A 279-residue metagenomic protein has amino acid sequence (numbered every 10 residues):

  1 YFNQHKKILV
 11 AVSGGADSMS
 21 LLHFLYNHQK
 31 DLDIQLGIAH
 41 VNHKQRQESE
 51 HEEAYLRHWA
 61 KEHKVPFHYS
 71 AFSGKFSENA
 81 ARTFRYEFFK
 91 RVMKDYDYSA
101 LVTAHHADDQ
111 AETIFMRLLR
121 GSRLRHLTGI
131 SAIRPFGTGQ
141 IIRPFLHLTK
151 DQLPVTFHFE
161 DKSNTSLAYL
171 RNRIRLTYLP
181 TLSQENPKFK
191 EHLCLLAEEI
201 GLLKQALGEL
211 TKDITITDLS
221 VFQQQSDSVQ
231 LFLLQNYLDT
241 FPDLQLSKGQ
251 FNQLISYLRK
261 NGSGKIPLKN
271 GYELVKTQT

Functional and structural regions predicted by a protein language model:
Y1-P180: Core alpha/beta nucleotide-donor-binding catalytic domains of modification enzymes
F2-D17, F72, F84, R134-G137 (+2 more regions): AMP-forming adenylation/ATP pyrophosphatase catalytic core
L32, S183-K188, L238-L246: Short helix-capping/linker segments at secondary-structure and domain boundaries
S77, F189-H192, I266: Residue-level recognition of alpha-helical structural elements
T165, Y169, Q184, E198 (+1 more regions): A short glycine-/small-residue-rich loop at the edge of a beta-strand within enzyme catalytic domains
R175-L193: Conserved anion/nucleotide-ligand pocket segment
